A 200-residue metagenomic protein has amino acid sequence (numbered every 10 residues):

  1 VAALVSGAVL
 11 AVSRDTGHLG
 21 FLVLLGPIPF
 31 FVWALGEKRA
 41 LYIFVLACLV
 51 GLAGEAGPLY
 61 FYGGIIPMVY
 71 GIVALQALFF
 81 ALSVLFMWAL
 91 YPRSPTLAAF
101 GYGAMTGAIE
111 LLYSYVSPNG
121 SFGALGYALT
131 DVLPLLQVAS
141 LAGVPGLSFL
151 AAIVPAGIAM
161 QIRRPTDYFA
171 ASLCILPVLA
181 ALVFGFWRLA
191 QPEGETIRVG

Functional and structural regions predicted by a protein language model:
V1-G194, V199: Membrane-embedded alpha-helical bundles of multi-pass enzymes that act on lipidic or dolichyl-linked glycan substrates
